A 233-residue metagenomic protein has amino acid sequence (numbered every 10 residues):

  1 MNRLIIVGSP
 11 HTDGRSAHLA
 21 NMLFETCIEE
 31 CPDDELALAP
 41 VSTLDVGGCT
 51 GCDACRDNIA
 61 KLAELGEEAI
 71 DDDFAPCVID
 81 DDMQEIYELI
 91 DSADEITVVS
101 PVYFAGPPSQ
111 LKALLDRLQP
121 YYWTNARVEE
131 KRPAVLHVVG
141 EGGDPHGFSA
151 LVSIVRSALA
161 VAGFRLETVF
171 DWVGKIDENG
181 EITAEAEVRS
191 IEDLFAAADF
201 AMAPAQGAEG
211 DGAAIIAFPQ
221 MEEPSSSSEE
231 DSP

Functional and structural regions predicted by a protein language model:
M1-S100, F104-A113, Q119-P120, I182-P233: N-terminal beta1-alpha1-beta2 submodule of the flavodoxin-like/Rossmannoid cofactor-binding fold
G8-S9, V41, V138-E141, D171: Cofactor-binding loop segments of dinucleotide-utilizing enzymes, especially the Rossmann-like FAD- and NAD(P)+-binding
T12-G14, G143-H146, E178-E181: A generic structural signal for short coil/turn motifs at secondary-structure boundaries
D33-P40, G163-V173: Short beta-strand elements in bilobed, periplasmic/extracellular small-molecule ligand-binding domains
S42-V46, E141-G142, K175-D177: Short, internal active-site loops enriched in acidic
C49-G51, V135, D171, I176-E181: Conserved catalytic loop of SAM-dependent methyltransferase domains
S109-Q110, T124-V169: Short, glycine-/small-residue-rich phosphate/pyrophosphate-handling segment
